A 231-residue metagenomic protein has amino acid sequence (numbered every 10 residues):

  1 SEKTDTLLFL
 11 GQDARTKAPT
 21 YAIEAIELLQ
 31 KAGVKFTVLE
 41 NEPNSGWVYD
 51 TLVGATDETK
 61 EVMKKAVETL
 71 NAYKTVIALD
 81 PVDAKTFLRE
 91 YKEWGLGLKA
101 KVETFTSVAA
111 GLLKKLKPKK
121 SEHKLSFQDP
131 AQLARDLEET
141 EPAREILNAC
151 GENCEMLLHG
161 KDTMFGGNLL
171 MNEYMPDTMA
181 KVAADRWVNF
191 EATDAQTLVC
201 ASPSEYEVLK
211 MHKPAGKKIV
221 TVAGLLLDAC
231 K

Functional and structural regions predicted by a protein language model:
S1-K231: Iron-sulfur cluster-binding electron-transfer modules in prokaryotic oxidoreductases
